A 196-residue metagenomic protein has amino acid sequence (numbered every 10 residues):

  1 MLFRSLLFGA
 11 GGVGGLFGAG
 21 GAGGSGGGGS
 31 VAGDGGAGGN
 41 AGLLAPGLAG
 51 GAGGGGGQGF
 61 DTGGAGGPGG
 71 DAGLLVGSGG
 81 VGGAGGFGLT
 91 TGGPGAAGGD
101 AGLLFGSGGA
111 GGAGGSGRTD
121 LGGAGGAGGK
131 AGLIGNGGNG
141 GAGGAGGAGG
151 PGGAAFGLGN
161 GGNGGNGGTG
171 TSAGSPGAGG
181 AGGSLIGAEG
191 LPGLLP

Functional and structural regions predicted by a protein language model:
M1-P196: Long, compositionally biased tandem-repeat segments
